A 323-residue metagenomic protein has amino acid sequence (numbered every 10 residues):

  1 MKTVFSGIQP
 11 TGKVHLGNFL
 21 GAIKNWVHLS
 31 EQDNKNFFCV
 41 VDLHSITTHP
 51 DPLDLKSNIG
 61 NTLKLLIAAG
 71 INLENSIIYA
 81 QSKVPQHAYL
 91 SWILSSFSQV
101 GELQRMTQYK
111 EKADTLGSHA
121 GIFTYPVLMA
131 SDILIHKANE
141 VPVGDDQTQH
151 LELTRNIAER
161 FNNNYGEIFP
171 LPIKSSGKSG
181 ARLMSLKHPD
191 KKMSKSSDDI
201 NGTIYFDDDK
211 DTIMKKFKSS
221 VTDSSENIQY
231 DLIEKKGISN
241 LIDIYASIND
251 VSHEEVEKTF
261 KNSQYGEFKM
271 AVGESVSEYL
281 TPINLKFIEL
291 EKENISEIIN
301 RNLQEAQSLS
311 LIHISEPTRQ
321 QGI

Functional and structural regions predicted by a protein language model:
K2-F5, P10-S131, S275-L280, I288: N-terminal Rossmann-like or analogous alpha/beta NTP/dinucleotide-binding catalytic cores that position adenine
K110-S277: Active-site cores that bind ATP or allylic diphosphates and position pyrophosphate for catalysis
N284-I295: Mature, solvent-exposed C-terminal subdomains and processed small-chain segments of exported/organellar
I312-I323: Single conserved hydrophobic/aromatic residue that forms the stacking wall/gate of nucleotide- or nucleobase-binding
